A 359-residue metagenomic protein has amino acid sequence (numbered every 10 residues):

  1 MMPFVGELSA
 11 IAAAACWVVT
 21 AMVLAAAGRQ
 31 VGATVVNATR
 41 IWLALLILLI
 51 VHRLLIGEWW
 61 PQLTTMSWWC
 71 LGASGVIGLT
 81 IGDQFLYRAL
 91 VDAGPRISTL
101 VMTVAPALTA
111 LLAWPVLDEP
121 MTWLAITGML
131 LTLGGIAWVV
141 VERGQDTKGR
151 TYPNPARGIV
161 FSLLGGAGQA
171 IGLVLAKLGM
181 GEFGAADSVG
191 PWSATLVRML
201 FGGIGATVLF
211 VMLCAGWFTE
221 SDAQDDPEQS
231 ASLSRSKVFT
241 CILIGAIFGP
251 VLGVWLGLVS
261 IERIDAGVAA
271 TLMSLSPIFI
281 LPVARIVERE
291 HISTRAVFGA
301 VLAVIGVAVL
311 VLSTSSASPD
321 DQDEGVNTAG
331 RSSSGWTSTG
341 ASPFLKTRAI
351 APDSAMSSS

Functional and structural regions predicted by a protein language model:
M1-V35, L46, R150-S193, S318-S338 (+3 more regions): Glycine-/small-residue-enriched transmembrane alpha-helix faces in small-molecule transporters and effluxers
V5-A13, L49-L54, E58-I81, F85 (+4 more regions): Loop-to-transmembrane-helix transition segments
V18, L49, V76-T80, A107-L111 (+5 more regions): Hydrophobic/small/kink-forming positions within alpha-helical transmembrane segments of polytopic membrane proteins
A27, V36, R40, A89 (+6 more regions): Hydrophobic/aromatic residues within transmembrane alpha-helices of multi-pass small-molecule transporters
R29-V35, Q84-V101, A185-W192, W255-L275: Structural motif at transmembrane-helix junctions in multi-pass transporters
W42-L48, V101-P115, L130, F201 (+4 more regions): Alpha-helical transmembrane segments of compact multi-pass small-molecule transporters, enriched in specific families
L45-T64, L111, P115, A137-G149 (+4 more regions): Membrane-interface helix-cap regions at the ends of transmembrane helices in multi-pass membrane proteins
W60-T65, M102, T109, P115-W138 (+4 more regions): Loop-to-transmembrane alpha-helix entry segments
